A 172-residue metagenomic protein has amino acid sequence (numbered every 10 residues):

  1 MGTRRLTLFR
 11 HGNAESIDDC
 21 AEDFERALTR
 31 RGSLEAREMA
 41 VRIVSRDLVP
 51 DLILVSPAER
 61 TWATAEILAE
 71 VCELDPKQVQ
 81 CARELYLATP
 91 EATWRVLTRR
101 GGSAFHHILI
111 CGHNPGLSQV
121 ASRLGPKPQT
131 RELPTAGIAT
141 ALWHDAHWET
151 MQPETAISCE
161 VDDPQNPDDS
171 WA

Functional and structural regions predicted by a protein language model:
G2-L85, E91, T130-R131, A172: Active-site-proximal alpha-helix that buttresses catalytic centers in soluble enzyme cores
L6, H106-L109, I138: Residue-level preference for the first positions of well-ordered beta-strands
R46-L48, R100-H106: Glycine-rich phosphate-binding loop signature in dinucleotide/nucleotide-binding domains
A88-A92, T98-R100, Q119: Internal catalytic-core helix/loop-beta-alpha segment that presents or stabilizes conserved functional determinants
F105-A121, G125: A glycine-rich beta-strand to alpha-helix segment that forms a phosphate/ribose-binding loop at ligand/cofactor sites
K127-E160: Domain-level recognition of soluble alpha/beta enzyme cores, biased toward histidine phosphatases/phosphomutases
I157-A172: Charged phosphate-binding loop/patch that engages nucleotide di/tri-phosphates or the phosphate backbone of nucleic
